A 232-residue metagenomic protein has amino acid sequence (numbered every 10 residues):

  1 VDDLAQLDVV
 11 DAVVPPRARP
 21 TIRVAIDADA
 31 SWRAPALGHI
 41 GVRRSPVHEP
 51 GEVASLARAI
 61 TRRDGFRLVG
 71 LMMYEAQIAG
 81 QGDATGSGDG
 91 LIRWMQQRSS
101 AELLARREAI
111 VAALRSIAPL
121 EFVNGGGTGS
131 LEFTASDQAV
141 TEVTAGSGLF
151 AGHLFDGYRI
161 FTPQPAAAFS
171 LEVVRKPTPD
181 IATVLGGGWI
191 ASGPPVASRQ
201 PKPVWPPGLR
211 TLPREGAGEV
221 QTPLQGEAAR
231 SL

Functional and structural regions predicted by a protein language model:
V1-A5: Catalytic beta/alpha-barrel core
P15, A30-G152: Active-site loop/helix belt of alpha/beta enzymes
V24-D29: ATP-grasp fold ATP-binding core
M72, V174-P177, G216-G218, A228: A generic structural motif
G86-S99, L104, G129-P207: Active-site loop ensemble at the mouth of alpha/beta enzyme cores that anchors a bound cofactor
G187-W189, L224-S231: A structural micro-motif recognizing beta-strand termini and the immediately following turn/loop segments
G208-G226: Short, basic/aromatic beta-hairpin or loop at an interaction surface
